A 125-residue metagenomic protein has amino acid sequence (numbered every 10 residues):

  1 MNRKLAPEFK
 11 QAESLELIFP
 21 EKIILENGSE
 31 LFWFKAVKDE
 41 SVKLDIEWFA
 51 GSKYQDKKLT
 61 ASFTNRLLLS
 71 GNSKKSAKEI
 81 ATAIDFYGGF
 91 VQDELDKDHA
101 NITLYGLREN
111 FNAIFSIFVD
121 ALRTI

Functional and structural regions predicted by a protein language model:
M1, D85-I125: Acidic/histidine-enriched segments that form metal/cofactor-coordinating and catalytic pocket/exosite environments
M1-A83, T103-G106, S116: His/Glu-rich zincin catalytic helix
